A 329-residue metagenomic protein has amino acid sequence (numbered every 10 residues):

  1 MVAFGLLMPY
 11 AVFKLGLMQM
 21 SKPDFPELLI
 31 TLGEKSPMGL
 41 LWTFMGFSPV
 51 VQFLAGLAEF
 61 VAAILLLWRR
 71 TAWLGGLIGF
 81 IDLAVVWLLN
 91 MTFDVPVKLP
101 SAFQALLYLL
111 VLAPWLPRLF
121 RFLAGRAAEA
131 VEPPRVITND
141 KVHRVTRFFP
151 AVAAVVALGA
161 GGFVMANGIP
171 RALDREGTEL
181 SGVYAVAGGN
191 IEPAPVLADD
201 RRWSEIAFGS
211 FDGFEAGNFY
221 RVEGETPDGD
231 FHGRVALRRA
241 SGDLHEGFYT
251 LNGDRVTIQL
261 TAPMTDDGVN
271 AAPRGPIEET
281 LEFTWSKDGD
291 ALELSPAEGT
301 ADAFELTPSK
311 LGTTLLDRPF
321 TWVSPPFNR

Functional and structural regions predicted by a protein language model:
M1-L7, R147-P150: Transmembrane alpha-helical segments of multi-pass membrane proteins
F4-L29: Transmembrane alpha-helix/helix-exit interface in multi-pass inner-membrane proteins
F4-M8, A63, A154: Hydrophobic alpha-helical transmembrane segments of multipass membrane transporters and ion channels, focusing on
S21-G125: Hydrophobic alpha-helical segments
A124-R135, L180: Short, highly charged, low-complexity non-transmembrane loops/tails of multi-pass membrane proteins
V136-R171: Internal/C-terminal transmembrane anchor helices
G161-V183, R202-S204: Low-complexity, acidic/polar, glycine-enriched regions of mature
E179-R329: Extracytosolic and intramembrane catalytic regions of membrane-associated proteins in envelope/secretory systems
